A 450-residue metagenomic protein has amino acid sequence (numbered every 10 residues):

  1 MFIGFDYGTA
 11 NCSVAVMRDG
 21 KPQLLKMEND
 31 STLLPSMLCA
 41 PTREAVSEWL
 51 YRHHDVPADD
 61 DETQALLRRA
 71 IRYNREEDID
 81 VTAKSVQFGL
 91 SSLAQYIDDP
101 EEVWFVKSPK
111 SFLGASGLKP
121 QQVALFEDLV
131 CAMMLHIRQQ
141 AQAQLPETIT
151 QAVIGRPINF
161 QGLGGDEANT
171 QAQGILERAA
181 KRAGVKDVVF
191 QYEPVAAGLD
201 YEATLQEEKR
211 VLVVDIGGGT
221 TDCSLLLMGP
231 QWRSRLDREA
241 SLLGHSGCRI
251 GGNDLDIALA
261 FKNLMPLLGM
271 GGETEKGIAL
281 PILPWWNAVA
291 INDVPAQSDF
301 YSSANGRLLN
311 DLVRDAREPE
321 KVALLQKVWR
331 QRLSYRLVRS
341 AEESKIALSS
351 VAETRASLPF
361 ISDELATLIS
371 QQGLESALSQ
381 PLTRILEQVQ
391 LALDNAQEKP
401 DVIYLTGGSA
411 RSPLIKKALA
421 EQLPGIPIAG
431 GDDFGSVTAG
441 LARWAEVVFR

Functional and structural regions predicted by a protein language model:
M1-L34, A70-V213, G229-C248, L365-A366 (+3 more regions): N-terminal phosphate-binding loop and flanking beta/alpha elements of the actin-like ATPase fold
A10, G219-T221: Conserved Rossmann-like nucleotide-cofactor binding loop
G20, N29-R75: Extended N-terminal export/anchoring regions of large proteins
P35-A40, Q64-A65, L227-F360: Phosphate-binding glycine-rich/basic clefts of nucleotide- and phosphate-handling proteins, predominantly
R43, F261-M270, E421, G425-I428 (+1 more regions): Short, well-ordered loop/turn and helix-capping segments at boundaries between secondary-structure elements and domains
L118-K119, P146-E147, G269-E273, E343-T354 (+3 more regions): Intrinsically disordered or highly flexible coil/loop and linker segments, enriched in small and charged/polar residues
